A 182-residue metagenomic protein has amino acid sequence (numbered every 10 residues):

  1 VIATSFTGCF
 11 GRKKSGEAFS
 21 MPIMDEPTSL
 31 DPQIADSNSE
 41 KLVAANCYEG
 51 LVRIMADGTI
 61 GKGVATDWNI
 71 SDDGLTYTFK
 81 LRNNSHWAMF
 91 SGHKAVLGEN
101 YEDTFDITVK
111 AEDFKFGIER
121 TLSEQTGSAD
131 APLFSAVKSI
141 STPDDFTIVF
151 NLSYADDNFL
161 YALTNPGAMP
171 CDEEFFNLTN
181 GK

Functional and structural regions predicted by a protein language model:
V1-F19, S29-P32, T59, E99-D103 (+1 more regions): Short, low-complexity disordered leader/linker segments with a strong preference for bacterial N-terminal type II
C9, L178-K182: Short, intrinsically disordered, charge-balanced linker/junction segments flanking boundaries in proteins
S15, P27-I34, T59-G61, W87-M89 (+1 more regions): Short, solvent-exposed loop/turn elements at domain surfaces
G16-A18, N46, G63-A65, D72-T76 (+2 more regions): Extracytoplasmic
P22-D72: N-terminal lobe/hinge region of extracytoplasmic solute-binding protein
M24-P27, A35, A56-D57, D73-G74 (+6 more regions): Solvent-exposed coil/turn segments that connect beta secondary-structure elements in extracytoplasmic/periplasmic
T66-T126, V149: Aromatic- and charge-enriched surface segment that lines or borders ligand/interaction sites
D113-K115, R120, T126-T179: Surface-exposed binding/hinge segments that line and control ligand-binding clefts or catalytic entry sites
